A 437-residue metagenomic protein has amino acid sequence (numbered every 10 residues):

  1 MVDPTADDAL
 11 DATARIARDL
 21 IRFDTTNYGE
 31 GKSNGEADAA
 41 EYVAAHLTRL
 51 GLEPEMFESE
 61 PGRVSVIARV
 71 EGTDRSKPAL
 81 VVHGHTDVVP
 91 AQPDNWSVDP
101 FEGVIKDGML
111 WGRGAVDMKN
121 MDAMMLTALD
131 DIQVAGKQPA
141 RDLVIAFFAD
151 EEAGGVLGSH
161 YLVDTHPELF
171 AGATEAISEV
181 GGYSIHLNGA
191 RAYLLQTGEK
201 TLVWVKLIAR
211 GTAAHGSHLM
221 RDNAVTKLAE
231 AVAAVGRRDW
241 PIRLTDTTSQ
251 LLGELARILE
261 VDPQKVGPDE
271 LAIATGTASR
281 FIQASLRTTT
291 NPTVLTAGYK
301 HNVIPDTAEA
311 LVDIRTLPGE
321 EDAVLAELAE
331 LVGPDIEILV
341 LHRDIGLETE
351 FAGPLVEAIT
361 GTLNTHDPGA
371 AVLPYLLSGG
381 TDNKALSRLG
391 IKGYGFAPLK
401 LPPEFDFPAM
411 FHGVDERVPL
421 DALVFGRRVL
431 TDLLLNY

Functional and structural regions predicted by a protein language model:
M1-V2, D8, G181-R191, L195-R427 (+2 more regions): Metal-dependent amide/peptide-bond hydrolase catalytic core, centered on the "pita-bread" metallohydrolase fold
V2-R113, I132-R141, V312: Acidic/His- and Gly-rich active-site-bordering loop/insert found across diverse amide/peptide-bond hydrolases
R18-T25, T48, L52, D130 (+6 more regions): Sec-exported extracytoplasmic/periplasmic mature domains
N27-Y28, V88-V89, D150-A153, G182-I185 (+1 more regions): Solvent-exposed loop/turn segments at secondary-structure junctions within structured extracellular/periplasmic domains
P78-L80, T174-A176, G393-Y394: Structural motif
H83-H85, F147, I177-E179, I208-R210: Short beta-strand segments
K106-D117, A370-L373, V414-D415: Short pre-catalytic strand/loop immediately N-terminal to key active-site residues, enriched for Gly-Thr
L110, V116-L194: Acidic/histidine-rich catalytic neighborhood of metal-dependent amide-processing enzymes
